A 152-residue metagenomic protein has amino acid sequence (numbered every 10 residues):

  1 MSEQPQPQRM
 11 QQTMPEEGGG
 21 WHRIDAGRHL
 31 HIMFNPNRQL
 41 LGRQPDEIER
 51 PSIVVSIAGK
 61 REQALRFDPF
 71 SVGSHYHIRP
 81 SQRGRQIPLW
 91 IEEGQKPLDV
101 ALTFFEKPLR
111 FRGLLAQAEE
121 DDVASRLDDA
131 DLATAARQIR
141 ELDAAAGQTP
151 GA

Functional and structural regions predicted by a protein language model:
S2-E3, R9-G19, G27, I78 (+2 more regions): Long, contiguous binding/interaction regions
P7, W21, G84-P88, E106 (+4 more regions): Intrinsically disordered, low-complexity regions
M14-G27, Q86-Q95, L102-F104, G147: A broadly tuned "polar low-complexity/structure-edge" signature
G18-P69: Amphipathic, interaction-prone secondary-structure segments
F34-R38, P45-E47, G59-Q63, L89 (+4 more regions): Surface-exposed extracytoplasmic segments
R61-L115: An exposed acidic His-Trp-rich patch
L109-A152: C-terminal charged interaction modules
